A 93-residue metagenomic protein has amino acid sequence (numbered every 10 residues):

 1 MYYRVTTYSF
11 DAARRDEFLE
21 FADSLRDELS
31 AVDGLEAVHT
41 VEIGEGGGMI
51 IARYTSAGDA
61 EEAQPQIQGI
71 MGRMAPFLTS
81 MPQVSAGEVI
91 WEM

Functional and structural regions predicted by a protein language model:
M1-M49, T55-G69, P76-M93: Short S/T/G/P-rich N-terminal loop/turn motif that feeds into the first structured element of a domain
